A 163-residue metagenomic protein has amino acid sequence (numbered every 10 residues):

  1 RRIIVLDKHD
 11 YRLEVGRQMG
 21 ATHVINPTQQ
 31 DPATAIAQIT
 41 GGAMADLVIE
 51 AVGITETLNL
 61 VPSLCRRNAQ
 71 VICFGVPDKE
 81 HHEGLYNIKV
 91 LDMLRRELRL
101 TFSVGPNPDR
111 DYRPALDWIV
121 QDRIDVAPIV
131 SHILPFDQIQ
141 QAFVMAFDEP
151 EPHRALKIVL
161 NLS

Functional and structural regions predicted by a protein language model:
R1-L60: Adenosine-nucleotide cofactor-binding segment
I4, A37, I49-V52, P62 (+4 more regions): Generic hydrophobic alpha-helical scaffold/packing signal
V5-L6, I25, D46-E50, F74-G75 (+2 more regions): Glycine- and other small-residue-rich loops at beta-strand/loop junctions that grip anionic moieties
D7-K8, P27-D31, V52-G53, L85 (+2 more regions): Short beta->alpha linker loops
R17-G20, I39-A45, A69-I72, R96-L100 (+1 more regions): Short, surface-exposed connector motifs at secondary-structure boundaries
T40, G53, R66-R67, E151: Short conserved AdoMet
T55-Q121, N161-S163: Glycine-rich phosphate-binding loop and adjacent beta-alpha segment of Rossmann(oid) nucleotide-cofactor-binding
N59-S63, D109-S163: C-terminal hydrophobic helical "lid"/dimerization subdomain of Rossmann-like NAD(P)H-dependent oxidoreductases
